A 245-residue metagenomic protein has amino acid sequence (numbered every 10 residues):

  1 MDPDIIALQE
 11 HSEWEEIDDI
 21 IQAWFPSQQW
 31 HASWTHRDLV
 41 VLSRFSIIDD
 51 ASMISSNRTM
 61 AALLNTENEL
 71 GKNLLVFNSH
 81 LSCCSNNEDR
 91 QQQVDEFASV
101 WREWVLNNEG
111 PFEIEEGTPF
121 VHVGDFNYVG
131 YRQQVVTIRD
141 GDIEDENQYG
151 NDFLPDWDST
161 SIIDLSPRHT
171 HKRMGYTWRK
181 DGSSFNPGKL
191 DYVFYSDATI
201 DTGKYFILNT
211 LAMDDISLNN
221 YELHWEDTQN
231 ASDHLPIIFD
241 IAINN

Functional and structural regions predicted by a protein language model:
D2, Q9-S12, S33, N87-D95 (+4 more regions): Soluble non-cytosolic domains of exported or imported proteins
D2-P3, E16-P26, I47, R102-L106 (+3 more regions): Sec-exported extracytoplasmic/periplasmic mature domains
P3-E10, H80-E88, H122-V123, W178-S183 (+1 more regions): Second-shell loop/turn segments in exported
I5, Q9-C84: Structured beta-strand-rich core segments of catalytic domains in phosphoester-bond hydrolases
E13-I17, D38, R90-V100, Y131-Q134 (+2 more regions): Stable alpha-helical elements in mature extracytoplasmic
D18-I21, S52-M53, F77, N87-Q91 (+2 more regions): Short, solvent-exposed loop/turn and secondary-structure capping segments
I54-S56, N107-E116, F120-V121, N127-N245: Metal-dependent phosphoester-hydrolase catalytic domains
E67-R102, R132: Metal-dependent phosphoester/phosphodiester hydrolase catalytic core
